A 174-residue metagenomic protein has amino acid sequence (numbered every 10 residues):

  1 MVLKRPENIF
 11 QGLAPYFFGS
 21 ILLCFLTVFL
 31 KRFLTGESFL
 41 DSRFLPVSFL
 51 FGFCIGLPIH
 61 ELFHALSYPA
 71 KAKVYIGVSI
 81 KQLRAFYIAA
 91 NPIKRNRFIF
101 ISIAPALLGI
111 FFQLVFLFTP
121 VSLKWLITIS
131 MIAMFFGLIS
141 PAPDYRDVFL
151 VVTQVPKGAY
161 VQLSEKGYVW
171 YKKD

Functional and structural regions predicted by a protein language model:
M1-T35, R84-K172: Metalloprotease/metallohydrolase-associated module, dominated by Zn2+-dependent proteases
T35-F39, K71-A72: A broad, low-specificity signal for short, low-complexity segments enriched in glycine/proline and polar/charged
L40-L57: Short pre-active-site segment immediately N-terminal to the catalytic Zn-binding motif
S42, E61, S130-A133: Sparse, context-dependent recognition of short Cys/His-centered cofactor- or disulfide-binding micro-motifs
F53-G56, A65, S79-K81, I127 (+1 more regions): A short linear-motif detector with a strong N-terminal bias
G56-P69, P105: Active-site recognition of the HExxH zinc-binding catalytic motif
H64-I76, Q154: Catalytic Zn2+-binding segment of zinc metalloproteases
A72-A89: Juxtamembrane inter-helical linkers in multi-pass membrane proteins
